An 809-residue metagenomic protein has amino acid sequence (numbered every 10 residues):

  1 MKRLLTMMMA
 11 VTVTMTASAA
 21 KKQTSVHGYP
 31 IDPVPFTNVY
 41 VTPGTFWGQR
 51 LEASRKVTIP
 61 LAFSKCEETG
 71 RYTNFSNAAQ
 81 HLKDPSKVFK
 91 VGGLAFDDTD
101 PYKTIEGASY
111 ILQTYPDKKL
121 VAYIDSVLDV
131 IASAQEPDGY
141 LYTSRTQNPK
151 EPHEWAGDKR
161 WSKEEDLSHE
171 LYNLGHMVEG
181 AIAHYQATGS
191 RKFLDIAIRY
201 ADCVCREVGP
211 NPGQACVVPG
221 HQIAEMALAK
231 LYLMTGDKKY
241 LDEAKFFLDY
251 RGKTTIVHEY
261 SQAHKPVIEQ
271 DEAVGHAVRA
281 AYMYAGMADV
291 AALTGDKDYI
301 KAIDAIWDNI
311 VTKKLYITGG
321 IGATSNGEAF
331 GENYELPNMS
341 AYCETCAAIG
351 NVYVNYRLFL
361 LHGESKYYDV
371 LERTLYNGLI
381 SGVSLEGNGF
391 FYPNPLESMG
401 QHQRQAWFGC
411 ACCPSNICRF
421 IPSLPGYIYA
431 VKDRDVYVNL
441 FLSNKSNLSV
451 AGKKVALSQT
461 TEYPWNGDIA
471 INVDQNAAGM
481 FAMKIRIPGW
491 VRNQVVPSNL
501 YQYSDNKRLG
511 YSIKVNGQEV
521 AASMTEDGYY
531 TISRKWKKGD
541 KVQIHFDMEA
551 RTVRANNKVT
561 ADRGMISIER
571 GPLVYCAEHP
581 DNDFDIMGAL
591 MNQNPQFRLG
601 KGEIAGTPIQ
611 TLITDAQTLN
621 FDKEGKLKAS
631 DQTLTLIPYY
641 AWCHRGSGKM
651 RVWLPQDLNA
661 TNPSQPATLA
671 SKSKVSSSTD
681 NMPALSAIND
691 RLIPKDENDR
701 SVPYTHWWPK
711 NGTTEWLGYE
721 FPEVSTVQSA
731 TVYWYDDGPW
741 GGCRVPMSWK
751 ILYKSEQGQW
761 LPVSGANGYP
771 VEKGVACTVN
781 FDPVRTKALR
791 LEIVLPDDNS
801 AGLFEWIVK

Functional and structural regions predicted by a protein language model:
M1-K22: Bacterial Sec-dependent N-terminal signal peptides
A19, P33, P85, S126 (+2 more regions): Coil residues (strongly favoring Ser/Thr
K21-K118, A122, P152-A187, Q222-K239 (+4 more regions): Aromatic (Trp/Tyr) and acidic
Q135: Extended, charge-enriched "interface" segments that sit outside catalytic cores
Q147-S168, L194, R199-A215: Asp-box/WD-like beta-propeller blade repeats and closely related beta-sheet repeat scaffolds
A244, I303, D369-N377, G382-N472 (+4 more regions): C-terminal beta-rich recognition modules with glycine/proline-rich loops and embedded aromatic residues
M483, Y511-I513, W749-I751: Short beta-strand elements bearing conserved aromatic residues within extracellular beta-rich modules
S664-Q665, N698-K809: Aromatic, loop-rich ligand-recognition surfaces of beta-strand-rich domains
